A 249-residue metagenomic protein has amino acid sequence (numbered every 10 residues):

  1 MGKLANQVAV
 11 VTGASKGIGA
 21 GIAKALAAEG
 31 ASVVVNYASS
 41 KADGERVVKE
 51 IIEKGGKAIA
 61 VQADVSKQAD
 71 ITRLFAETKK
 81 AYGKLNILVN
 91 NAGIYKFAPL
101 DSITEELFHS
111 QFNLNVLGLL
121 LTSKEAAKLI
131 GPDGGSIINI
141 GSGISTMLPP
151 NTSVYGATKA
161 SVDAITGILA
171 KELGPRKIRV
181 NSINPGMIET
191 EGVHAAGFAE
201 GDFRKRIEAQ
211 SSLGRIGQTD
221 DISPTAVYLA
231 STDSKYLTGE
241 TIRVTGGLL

Functional and structural regions predicted by a protein language model:
V8, S15-G17: Conserved glycine-rich cofactor-binding loop
P99-L100, L107-F112, I207: Substrate-binding pocket helix/loop in short-chain dehydrogenase/reductase
S123, T158: Active-site helix of classical SDR
K128, K171-P175, K235: Alpha-helical segment proximal to the catalytic Tyr-Lys
S142: Residue(s) in the substrate-gating loop at a strand-loop-helix junction that position the organic substrate next
M147, V227, T238-L249: Short C-terminal tail/terminal secondary-structure segment of NAD(P)H-dependent dehydrogenase/reductase domains
S211-I222: A conserved structural motif in NAD(P)-dependent oxidoreductases
